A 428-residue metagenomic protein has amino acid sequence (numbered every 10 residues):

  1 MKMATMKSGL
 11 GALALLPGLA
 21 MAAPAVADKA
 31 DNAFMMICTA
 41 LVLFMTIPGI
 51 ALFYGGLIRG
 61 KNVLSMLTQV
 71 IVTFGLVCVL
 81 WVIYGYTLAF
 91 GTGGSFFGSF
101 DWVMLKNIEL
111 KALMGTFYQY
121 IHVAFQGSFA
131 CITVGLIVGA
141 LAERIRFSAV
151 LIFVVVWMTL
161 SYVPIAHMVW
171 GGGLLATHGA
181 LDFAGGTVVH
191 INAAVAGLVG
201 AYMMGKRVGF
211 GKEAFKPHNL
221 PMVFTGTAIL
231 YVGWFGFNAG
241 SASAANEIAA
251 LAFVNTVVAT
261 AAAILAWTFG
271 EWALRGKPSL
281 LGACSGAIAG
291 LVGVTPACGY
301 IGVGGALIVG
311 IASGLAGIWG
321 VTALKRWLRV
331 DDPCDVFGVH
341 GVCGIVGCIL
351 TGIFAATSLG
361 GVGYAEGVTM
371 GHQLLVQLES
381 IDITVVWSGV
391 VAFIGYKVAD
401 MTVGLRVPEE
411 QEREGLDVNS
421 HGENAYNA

Functional and structural regions predicted by a protein language model:
M1-A23: N-terminal secretory/membrane targeting signals
M21-A428: Glycine- and aromatic-enriched membrane alpha-helices
